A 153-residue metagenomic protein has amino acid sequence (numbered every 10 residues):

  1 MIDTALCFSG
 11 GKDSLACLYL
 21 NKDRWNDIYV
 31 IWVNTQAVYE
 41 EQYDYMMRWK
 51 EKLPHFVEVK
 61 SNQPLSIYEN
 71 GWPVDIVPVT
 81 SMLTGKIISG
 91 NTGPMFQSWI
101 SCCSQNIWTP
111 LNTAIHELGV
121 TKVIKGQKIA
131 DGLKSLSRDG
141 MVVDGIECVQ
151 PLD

Functional and structural regions predicted by a protein language model:
M1-D153: ATP-dependent adenylation/nucleotidyltransferase module used to activate substrates
